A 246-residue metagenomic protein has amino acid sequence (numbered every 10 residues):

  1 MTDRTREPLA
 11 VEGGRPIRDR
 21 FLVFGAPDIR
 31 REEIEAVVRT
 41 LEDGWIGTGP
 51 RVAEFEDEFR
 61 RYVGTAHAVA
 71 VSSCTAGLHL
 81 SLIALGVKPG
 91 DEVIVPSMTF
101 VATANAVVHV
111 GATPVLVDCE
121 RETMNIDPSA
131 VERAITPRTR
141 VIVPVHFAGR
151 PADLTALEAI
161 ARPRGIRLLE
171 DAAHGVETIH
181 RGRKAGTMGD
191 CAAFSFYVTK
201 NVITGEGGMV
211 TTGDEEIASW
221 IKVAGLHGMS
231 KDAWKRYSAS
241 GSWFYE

Functional and structural regions predicted by a protein language model:
M1-I46, P50: N-terminal "arm"/small-domain region of PLP-dependent enzymes with the aminotransferase-like
W45-E92, N105-V110, V115-D118, R183: Phosphate-binding glycine-rich loop
G49, T75, S97-M98, P151 (+1 more regions): Alpha-helix N-cap/helix-start capping motif
I83-A172, I179: PLP-dependent aminotransferase-like
G175-R181, M188-E246: Active-site region of PLP-dependent enzymes
